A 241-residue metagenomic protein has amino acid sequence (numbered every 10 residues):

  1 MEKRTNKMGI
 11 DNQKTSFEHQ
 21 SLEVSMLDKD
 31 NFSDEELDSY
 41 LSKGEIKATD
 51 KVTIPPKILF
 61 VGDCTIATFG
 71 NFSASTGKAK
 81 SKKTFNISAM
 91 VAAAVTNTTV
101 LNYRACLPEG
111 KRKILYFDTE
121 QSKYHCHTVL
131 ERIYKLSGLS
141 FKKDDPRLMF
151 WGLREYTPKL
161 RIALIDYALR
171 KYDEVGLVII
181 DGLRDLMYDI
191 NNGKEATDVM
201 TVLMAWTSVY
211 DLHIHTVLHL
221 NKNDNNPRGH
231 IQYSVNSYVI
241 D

Functional and structural regions predicted by a protein language model:
M1-L37: Short, small/acidic-rich helices and loops at N termini and domain boundaries of DNA replication/processing enzymes
V24-I133, S140: The Walker A/P-loop phosphate-binding site
K51-T53, E155-T157, N191-G193, N223-P227: Short, flexible loop segments at the rims of nucleotide/cofactor-binding pockets, characterized by
N71, D173-E174, I179, D211 (+1 more regions): Short loop/turn motifs at secondary-structure junctions
A74-T76, K80, T84-F85, K194-D241: Phosphate-binding/switch region of NTP-binding enzymes
P108-K194, D198: Conserved inter-motif catalytic segment of the P-loop NTP-binding fold
